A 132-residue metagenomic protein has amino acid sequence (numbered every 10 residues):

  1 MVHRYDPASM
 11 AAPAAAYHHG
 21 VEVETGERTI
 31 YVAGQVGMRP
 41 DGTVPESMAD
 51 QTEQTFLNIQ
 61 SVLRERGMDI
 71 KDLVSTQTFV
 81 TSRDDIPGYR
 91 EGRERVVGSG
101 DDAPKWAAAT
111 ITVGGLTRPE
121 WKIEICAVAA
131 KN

Functional and structural regions predicted by a protein language model:
M1-L57, S61-S75, V80-N132: N-terminal presequence-like segments and the immediate start of the first folded domain
